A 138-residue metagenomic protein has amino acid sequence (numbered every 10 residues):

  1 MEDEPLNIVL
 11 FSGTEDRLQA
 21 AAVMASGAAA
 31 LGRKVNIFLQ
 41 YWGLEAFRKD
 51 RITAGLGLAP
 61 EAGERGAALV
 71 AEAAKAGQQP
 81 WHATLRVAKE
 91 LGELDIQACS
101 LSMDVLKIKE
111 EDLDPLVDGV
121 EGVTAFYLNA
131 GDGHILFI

Functional and structural regions predicted by a protein language model:
D3-N7: Extreme N-terminal starter segment of soluble prokaryotic enzymes
I8-L18: Short, glycine-rich nucleotide/cofactor-binding loops
Q19-G32, I37: Histidine-anchored nucleotide/phosphate-binding helix
V35-Y41, Q97-C99: Short internal beta-strands
L44-L56: N-terminal beta-loop-helix "entrance" segment that forms/cooperates in small-molecule cofactor or anionic ligand
T53-G57, D114-V117: Short, hinge-like loop/turn segments at secondary-structure boundaries
G55-R86, E90: A glycine-rich helix N-cap at a beta->alpha junction
Q78-G133, I138: A charged, amphipathic interaction segment
